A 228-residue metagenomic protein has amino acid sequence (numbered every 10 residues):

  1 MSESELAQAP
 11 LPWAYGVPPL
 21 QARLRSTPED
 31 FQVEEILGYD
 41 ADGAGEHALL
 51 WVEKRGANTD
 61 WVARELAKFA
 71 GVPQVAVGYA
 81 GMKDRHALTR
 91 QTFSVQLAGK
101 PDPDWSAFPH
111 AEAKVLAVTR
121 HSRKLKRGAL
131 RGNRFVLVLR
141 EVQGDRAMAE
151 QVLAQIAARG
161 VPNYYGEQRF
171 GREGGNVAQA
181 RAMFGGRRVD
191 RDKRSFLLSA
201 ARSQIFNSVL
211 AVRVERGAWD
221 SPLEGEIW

Functional and structural regions predicted by a protein language model:
S2-H47, E53-D60, F69-W228: Extended, charged/glycine-rich binding lobes that contact polyanionic ligands
A63: Generic structural marker for isolated residues within well-ordered, non-membrane alpha-helices of soluble domains
